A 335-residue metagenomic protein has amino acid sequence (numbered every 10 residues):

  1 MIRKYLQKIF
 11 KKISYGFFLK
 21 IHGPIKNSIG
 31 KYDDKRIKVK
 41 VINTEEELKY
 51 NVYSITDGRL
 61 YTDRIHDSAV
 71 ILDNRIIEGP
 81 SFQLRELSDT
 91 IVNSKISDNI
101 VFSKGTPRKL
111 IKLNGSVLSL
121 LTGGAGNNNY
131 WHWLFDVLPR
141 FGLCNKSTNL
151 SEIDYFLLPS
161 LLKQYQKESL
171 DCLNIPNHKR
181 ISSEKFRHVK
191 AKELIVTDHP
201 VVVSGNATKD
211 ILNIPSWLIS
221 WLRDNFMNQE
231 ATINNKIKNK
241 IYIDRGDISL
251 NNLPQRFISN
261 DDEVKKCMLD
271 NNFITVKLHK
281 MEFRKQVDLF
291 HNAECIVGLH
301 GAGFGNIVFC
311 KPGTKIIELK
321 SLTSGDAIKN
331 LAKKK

Functional and structural regions predicted by a protein language model:
M1-K335: The feature primarily captures lumenal catalytic ectodomains of type II secretory-pathway glycosyltransferases
